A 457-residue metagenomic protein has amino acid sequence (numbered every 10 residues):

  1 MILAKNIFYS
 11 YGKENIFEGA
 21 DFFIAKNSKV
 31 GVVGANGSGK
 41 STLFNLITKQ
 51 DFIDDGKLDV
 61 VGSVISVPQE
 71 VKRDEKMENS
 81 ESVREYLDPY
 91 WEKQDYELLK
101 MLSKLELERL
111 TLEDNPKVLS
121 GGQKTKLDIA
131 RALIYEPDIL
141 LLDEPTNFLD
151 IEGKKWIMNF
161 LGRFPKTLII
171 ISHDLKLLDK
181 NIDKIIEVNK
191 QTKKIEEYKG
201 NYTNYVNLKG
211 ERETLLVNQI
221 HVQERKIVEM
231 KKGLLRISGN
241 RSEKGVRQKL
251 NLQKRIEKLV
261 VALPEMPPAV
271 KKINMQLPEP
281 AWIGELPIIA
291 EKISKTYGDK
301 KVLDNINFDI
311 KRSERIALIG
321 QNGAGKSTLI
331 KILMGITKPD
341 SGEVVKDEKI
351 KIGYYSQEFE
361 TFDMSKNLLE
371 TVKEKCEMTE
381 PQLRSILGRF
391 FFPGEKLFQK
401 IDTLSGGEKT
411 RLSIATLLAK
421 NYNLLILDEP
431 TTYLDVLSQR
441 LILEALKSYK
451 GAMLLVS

Functional and structural regions predicted by a protein language model:
M1-L216, W282-S457: ABC ATP-binding cassette signature C-motif
A4, L208-N305: Flexible nucleotide-interacting loop at or near the entrance of a catalytic core
